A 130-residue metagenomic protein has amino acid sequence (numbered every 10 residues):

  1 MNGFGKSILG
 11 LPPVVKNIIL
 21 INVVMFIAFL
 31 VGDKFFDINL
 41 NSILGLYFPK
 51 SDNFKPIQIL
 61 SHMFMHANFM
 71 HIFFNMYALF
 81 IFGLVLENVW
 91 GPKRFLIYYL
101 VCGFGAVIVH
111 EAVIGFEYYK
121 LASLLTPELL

Functional and structural regions predicted by a protein language model:
M1-L9: Short, Lys/Arg-rich, polar N-terminal cytosolic tail immediately upstream of the first transmembrane signal-anchor
P13-L130: N-terminal TM1-TM2 helical hairpin plus the immediately adjacent luminal interfacial "cap"
